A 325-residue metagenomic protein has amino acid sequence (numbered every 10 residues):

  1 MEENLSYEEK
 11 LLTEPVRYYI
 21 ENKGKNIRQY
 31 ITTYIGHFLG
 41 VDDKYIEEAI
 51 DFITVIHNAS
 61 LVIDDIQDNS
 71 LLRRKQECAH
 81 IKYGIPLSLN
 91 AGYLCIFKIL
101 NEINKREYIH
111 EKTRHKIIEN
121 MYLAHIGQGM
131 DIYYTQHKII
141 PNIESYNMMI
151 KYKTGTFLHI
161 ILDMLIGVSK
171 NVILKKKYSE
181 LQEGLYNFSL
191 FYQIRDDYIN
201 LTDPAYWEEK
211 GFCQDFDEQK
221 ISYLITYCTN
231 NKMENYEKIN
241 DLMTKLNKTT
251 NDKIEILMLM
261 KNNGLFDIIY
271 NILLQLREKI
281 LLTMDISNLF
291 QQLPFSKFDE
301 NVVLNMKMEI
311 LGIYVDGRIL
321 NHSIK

Functional and structural regions predicted by a protein language model:
M1-E2: N-terminal amphipathic/basic leader segments beginning at the initiator methionine
S6-M233: Mg2+-dependent prenyl diphosphate-binding active-site environment of isoprenoid biosynthetic enzymes
F191, L276, I280-T283, M306 (+1 more regions): Amphipathic alpha-helices that form helix-helix packing interfaces
K220-S222, K279, M308: Active-site lining segments that contact anionic ligands and/or coordinate catalytic metals
N231, D285-F290: Short, solvent-exposed, charged loop/turn and helix-capping segments that join or cap alpha-helices on peripheral
I239-D285: Mobile late-domain/C-terminal helix-loop "cap" segments that border catalytic sites or the cytosolic face
F290-K325: Short, amphipathic C-terminal "tail helix"
